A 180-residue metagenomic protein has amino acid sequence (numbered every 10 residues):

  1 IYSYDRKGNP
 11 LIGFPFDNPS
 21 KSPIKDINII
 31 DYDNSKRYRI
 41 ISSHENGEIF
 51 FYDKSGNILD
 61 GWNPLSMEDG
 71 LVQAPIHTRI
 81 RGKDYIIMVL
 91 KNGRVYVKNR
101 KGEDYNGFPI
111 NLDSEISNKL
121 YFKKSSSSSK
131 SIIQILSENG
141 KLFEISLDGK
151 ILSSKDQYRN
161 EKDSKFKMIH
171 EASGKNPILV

Functional and structural regions predicted by a protein language model:
I1-V180: Extracytoplasmic/lumenal domain signature
